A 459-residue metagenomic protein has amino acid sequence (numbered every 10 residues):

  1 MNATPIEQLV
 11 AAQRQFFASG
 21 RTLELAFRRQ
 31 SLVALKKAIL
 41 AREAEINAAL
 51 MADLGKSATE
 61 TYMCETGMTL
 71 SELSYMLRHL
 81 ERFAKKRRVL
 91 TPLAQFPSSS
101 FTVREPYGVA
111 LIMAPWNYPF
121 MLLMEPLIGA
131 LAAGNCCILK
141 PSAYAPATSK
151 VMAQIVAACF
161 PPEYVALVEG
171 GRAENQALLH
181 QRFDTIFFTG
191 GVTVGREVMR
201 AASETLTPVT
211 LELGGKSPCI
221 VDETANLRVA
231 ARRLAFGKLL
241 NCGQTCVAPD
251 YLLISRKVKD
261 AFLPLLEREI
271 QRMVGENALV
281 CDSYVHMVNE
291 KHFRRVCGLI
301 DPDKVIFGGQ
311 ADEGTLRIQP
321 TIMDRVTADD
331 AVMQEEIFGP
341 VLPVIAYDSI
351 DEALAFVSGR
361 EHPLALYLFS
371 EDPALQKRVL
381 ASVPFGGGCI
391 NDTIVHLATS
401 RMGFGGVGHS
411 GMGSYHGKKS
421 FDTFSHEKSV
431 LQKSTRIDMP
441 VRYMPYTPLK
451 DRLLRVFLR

Functional and structural regions predicted by a protein language model:
M1-F101: N-terminal Rossmann-like NAD(P)+-binding subdomain of aldehyde/semialdehyde dehydrogenases
I6, L25, E43, L227 (+3 more regions): Residues at or immediately preceding the N-termini of alpha-helices
R21, K36-I39, E43, L54 (+13 more regions): Structural signal for hydrophobic packing residues in well-ordered secondary-structure cores of soluble enzyme domains
L23-E24, I220, I318-R459: Conserved C-terminal structural/oligomerization subdomain of aldehyde/semialdehyde dehydrogenase
R28, L73, G134, V165 (+7 more regions): Residue-level signal for inorganic ion chemistry
A84, E169, G190, F307-G309: Short loop/edge segments at beta-strand edges and connector loops that shape dinucleotide/nucleotide cofactor-binding
L93-V229, Y347: Rossmann-like NAD(P) dinucleotide-binding subdomain of oxidoreductase/dehydrogenase enzymes
F160, T193-T327, I390, R452 (+1 more regions): ALDH superfamily catalytic-core signature
